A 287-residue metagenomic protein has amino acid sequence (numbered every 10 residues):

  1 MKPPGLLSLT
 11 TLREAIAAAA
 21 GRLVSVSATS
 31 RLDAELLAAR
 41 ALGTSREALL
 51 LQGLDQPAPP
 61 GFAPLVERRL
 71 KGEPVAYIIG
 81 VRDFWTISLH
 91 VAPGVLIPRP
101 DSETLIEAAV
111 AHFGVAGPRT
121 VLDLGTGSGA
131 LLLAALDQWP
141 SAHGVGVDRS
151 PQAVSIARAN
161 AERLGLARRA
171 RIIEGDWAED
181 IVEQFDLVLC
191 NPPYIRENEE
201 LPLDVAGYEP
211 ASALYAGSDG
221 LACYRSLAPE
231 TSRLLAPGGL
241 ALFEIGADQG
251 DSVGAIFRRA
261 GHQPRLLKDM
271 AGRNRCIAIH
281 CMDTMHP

Functional and structural regions predicted by a protein language model:
M1-L50, L54: Non-catalytic accessory regions of SAM-dependent methyltransferases
S27-A28, P140-S141, E162-A167, L234-L235 (+1 more regions): Short helix-capping segments at alpha-helix termini
L36-A111: Conserved AdoMet
L89, A170-I172, P264: Generic structural signal for residues in well-ordered beta-strands
P100-P202, D248: Conserved SAM/SAH cofactor-binding pocket of Class I
P193-C223: Mobile active-site "lid"/loop adjacent to the S-adenosyl-L-methionine
D219-H280: Conserved Class I SAM-dependent methyltransferase catalytic core
D283-P287: Flexible, glycine-/basic-rich loop-and-beta segments that form/coincide with the SAM-dependent methyltransferase
